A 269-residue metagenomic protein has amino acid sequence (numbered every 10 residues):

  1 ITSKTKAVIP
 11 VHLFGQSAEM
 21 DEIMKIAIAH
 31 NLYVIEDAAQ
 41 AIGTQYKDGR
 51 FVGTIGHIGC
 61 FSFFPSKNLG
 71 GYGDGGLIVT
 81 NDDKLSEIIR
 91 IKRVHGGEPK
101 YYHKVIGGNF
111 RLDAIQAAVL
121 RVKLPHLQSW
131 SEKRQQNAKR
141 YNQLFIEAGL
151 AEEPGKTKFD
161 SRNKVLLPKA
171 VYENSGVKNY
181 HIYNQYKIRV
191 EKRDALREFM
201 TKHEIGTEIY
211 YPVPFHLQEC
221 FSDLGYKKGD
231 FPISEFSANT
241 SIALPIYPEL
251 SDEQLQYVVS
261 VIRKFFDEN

Functional and structural regions predicted by a protein language model:
I1-G71, L77-V79: Active-site phosphate-binding strand-loop segment of PLP-dependent enzymes
A7-V11, Q16, M20-E22, A41 (+2 more regions): PLP-dependent aminotransferase class I/II
G73-D74, I115: A conserved catalytic-core signature of glycosyltransferases
